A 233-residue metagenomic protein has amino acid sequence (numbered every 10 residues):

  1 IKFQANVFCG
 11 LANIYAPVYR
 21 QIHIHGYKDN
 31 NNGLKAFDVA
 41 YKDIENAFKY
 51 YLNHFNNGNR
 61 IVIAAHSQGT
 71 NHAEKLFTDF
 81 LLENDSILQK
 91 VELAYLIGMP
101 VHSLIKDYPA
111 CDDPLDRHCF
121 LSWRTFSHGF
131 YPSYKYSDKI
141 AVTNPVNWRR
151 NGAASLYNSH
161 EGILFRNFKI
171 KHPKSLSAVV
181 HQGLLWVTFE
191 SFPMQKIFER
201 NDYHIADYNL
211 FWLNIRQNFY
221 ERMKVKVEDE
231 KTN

Functional and structural regions predicted by a protein language model:
I1-H25: Active-site machinery of serine-nucleophile hydrolases
G26, H72-A73, S103-K106: Extracytoplasmic/secreted cell-surface and envelope-processing proteins
K28-N59: Helix-loop module immediately N-terminal to the HCX5R catalytic loop in PTP-like cysteine phosphatase domains
L34-K42, S67, I205-N209: Soluble non-cytosolic domains of exported or imported proteins
E45-N57, D79-V225, D229-N233: Surface cap/lid and interfacial helix-loop subdomains adjacent to catalytic sites that gate substrate access
A65-A73: Gly/Ala-rich beta-loop-alpha elbow adjacent to hydrolase catalytic centers
E74-T78: Short, hydrophobic alpha-helix immediately C-terminal to the catalytic nucleophile
